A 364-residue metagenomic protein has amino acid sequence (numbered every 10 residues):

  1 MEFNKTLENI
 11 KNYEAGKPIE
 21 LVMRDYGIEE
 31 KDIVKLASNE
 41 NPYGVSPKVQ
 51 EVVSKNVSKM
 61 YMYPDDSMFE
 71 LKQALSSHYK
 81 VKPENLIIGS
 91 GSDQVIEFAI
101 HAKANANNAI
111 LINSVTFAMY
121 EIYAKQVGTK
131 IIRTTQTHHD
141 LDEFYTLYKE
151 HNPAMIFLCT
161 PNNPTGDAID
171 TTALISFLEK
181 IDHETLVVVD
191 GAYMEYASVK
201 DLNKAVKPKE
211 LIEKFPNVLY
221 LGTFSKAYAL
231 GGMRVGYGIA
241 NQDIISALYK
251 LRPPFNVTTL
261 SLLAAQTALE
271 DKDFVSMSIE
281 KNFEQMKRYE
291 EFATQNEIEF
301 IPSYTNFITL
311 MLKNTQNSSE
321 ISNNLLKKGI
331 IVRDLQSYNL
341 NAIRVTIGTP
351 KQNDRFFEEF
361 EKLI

Functional and structural regions predicted by a protein language model:
E2-G91, F98: N-terminal small-domain helix-loop-helix segment of the aminotransferase-like
K31-D32, K82-L86, N107-A109, E184 (+2 more regions): Short acidic capping loops at alpha-helix termini that bridge into adjacent secondary structure
S67, N217-T294, I298-I301: PLP-dependent aminotransferase class I/II
A102-L158: PLP-dependent aminotransferase-like
H139-H151, P164-V187, G191-A227: Active-site pre-lysine segment of PLP-dependent enzymes
F283, Q295-K328: Conserved PLP-binding catalytic core of the aspartate aminotransferase-like
N323-K328, Q336-I364: PLP-dependent enzyme catalytic core of the Aspartate aminotransferase-like
